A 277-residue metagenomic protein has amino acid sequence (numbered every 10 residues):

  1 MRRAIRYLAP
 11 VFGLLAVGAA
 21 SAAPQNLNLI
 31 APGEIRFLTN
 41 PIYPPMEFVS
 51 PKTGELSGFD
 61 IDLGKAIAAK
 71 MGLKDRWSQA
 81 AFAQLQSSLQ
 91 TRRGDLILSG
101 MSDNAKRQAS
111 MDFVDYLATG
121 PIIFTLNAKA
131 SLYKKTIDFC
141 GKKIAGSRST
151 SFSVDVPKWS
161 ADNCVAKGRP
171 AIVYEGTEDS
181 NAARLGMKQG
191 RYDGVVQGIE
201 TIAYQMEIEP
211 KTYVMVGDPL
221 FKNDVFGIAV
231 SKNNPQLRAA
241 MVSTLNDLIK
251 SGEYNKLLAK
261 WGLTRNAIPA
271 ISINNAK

Functional and structural regions predicted by a protein language model:
A22-E55, L132, I137-K143, I273 (+1 more regions): Immediate post-signal peptide segment of exported/extracytoplasmic ligand-binding proteins
A23-Q25, K74, S151-Y174, M215 (+1 more regions): Ligand-binding clefts/hinges and TM-proximal coupling segments of bilobed small-molecule sensing domains
T39-P44, L56-A66, I123-D179, E200-T201: Bilobed "Venus flytrap"/periplasmic-binding protein-like clamshell domains and structurally analogous long
P41, A118-T125, E207-N246, L263-K277: Periplasmic-binding protein-like
I61, K65, A69, K74-D138 (+1 more regions): Acidic, polar ligand-binding/catalytic clefts
I61-K70, K129-A130, I137-S151, G227-R265: Extended ligand-binding regions for polar small-molecule ligands
L73-K74, T91-S99, K143, D179 (+2 more regions): Alpha-to-beta junction loops
A83-S87, M101-A109, D155-W159, K188-K222: A ligand-binding cleft/hinge motif common to bilobed small-molecule-binding domains
